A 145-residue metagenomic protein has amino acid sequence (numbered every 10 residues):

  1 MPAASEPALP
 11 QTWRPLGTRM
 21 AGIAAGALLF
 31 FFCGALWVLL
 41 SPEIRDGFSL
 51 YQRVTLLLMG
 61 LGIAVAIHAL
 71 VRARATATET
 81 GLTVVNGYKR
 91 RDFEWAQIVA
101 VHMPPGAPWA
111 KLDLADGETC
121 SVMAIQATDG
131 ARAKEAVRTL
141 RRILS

Functional and structural regions predicted by a protein language model:
M1-F48: N-terminal membrane-targeting/pre-transmembrane regions
I23, I44, E94, V122 (+1 more regions): Short acidic, gly/pro-rich beta-turn/loop elements at beta-sheet edges and active-site/ligand-binding grooves
F31, Q52, I63-I67: Feature detects long, helix-prone N-terminal segments enriched in hydrophobes
F48-L58: Hydrophobic alpha-helical transmembrane segments
L58-E94: Conserved beta-hairpin
T76-T78, R91-Q126: Acidic, Ser/Thr-rich low-complexity segments on the non-lumenal side of membrane proteins
L114-S145: A membrane-cytosol interface segment of integral membrane proteins
